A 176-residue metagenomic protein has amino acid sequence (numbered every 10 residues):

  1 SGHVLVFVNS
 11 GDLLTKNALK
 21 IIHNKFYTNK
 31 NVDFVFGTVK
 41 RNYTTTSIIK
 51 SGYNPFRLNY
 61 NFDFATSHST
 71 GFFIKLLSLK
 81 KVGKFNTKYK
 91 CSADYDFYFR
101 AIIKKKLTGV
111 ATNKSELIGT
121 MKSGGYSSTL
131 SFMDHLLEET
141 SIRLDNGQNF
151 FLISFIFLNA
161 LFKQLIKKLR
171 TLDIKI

Functional and structural regions predicted by a protein language model:
G2, T15-T28, L79, I103: Short alpha-helix within the catalytic core of nucleotide-sugar-dependent glycosyltransferases
G2, V32-T38, T112-K114, M121: Short glycine/serine/threonine-enriched helix-capping/active-site loop that flanks the nucleotide-sugar donor pocket
L5: Short aromatic/hydrophobic "clamp" motif used to bind/position activated sugar donors
N9-L13: The conserved acidic donor/metal-binding loop of glycosyltransferases
N17-I49: Conserved donor NDP-sugar-binding/catalytic core segment of glycosyltransferases
G52-D134, E138: Conserved nucleotide-sugar donor-binding catalytic segment
T129-I153: Catalytic core of nucleotide-sugar-dependent glycosyltransferases
N146-L172: A transmembrane-helix-recognition feature enriched in membrane-embedded lipid enzymes and envelope glyco-/phospholipid
